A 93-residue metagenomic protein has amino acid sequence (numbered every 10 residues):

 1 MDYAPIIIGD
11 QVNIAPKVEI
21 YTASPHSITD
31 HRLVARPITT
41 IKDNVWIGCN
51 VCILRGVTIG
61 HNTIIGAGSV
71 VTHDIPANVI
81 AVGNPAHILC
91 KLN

Functional and structural regions predicted by a protein language model:
M1-T58, N84, L92-N93: Flexible, glycine/small-residue-enriched loop-and-beta-strand segment within the central core of proteins
P16, A67, A77: Residues that flank catalytic or metal-binding motifs in active/ligand-binding sites
Y21-T22, G66, T72-H73, L89-K91: Conserved acidic donor-binding loop of glycosyltransferase catalytic domains
W46, I64, I80-V82: Short-chain dehydrogenase/reductase
C49-H73: Beta-rich strand-turn-strand
I75, I80-N93: C-terminal end-helix/capping segment
